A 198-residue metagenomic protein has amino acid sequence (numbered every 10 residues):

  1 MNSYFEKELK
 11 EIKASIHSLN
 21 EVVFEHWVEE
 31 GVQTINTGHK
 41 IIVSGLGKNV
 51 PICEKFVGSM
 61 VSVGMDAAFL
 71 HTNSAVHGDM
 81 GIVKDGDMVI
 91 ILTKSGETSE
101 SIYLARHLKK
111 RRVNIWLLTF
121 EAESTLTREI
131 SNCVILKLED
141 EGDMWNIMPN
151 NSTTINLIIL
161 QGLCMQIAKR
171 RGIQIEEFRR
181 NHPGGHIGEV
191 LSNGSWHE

Functional and structural regions predicted by a protein language model:
M1-T37: An N-terminal, well-structured beta->alpha segment
Y4, L19, V23, K48 (+3 more regions): Catalytic cores of large soluble enzymes that bind and process phosphate-bearing ligands
Y4-F5, F24, F56, F69 (+2 more regions): Phenylalanine-focused residue identity feature
V23, I42, Q174-F178: Secondary-structure transition/capping residues
H26-E29, P51, H182: Amphipathic alpha-helical interaction segments
H39-R171: Glycine-rich phosphate-binding loops that contact phosphosugars or nucleotide phosphates
R128, G142, A168-E198: Internal, active-site/partner-interface "lid" segment
